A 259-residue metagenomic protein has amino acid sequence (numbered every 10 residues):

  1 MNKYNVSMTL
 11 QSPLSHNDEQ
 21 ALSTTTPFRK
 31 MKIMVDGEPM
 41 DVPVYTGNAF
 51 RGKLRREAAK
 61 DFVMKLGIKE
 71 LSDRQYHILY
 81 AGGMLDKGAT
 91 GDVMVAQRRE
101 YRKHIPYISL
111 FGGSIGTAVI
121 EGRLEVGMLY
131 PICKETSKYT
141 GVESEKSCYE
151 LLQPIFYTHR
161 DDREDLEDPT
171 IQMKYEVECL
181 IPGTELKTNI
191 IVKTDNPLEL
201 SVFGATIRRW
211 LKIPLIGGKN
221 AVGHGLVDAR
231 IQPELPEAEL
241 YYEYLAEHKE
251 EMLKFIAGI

Functional and structural regions predicted by a protein language model:
M1-I259: RNA-binding basic/glycine-rich loop and surface signature characteristic of RAMP-family CRISPR effectors
